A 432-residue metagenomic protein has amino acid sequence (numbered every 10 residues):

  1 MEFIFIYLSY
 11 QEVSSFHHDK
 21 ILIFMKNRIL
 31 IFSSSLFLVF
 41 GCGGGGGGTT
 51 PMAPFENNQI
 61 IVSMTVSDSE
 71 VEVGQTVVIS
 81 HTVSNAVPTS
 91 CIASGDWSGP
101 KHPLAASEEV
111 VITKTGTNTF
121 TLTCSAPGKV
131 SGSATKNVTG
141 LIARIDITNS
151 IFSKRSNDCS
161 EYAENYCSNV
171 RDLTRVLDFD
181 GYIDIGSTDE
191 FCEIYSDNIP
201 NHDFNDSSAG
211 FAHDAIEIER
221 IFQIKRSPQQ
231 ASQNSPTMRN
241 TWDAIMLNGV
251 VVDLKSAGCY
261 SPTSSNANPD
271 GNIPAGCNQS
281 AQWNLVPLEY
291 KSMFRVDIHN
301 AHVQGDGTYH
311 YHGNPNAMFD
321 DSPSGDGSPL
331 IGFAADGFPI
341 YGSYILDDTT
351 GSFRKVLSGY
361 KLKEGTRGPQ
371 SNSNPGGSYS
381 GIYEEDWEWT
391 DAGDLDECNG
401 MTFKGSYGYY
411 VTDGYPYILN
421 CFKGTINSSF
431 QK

Functional and structural regions predicted by a protein language model:
S34-V62, N137-L141: Bacterial Sec-dependent N-terminal signal peptides
V66-V71: Short beta-strand segments of immunoglobulin-like
Q75-I79: Structural beta-strand segments of beta-rich domains
S80-A86: Acidic, Ser/Thr
A106-T117: Solvent-exposed segments in extracellular or luminal domains encompassing
I142-E289: Solvent-exposed N-terminal domain segments of exported/luminal and surface proteins
D326, D336-F338, G342-Q431: Extended, compositionally biased non-globular segments
